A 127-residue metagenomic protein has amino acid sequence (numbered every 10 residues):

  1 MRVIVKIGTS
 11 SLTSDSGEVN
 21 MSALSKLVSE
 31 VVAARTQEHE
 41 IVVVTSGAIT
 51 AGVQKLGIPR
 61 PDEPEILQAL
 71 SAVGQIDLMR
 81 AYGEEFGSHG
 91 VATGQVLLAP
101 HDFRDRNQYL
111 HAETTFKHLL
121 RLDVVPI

Functional and structural regions predicted by a protein language model:
M1-I127: Nucleotide/pyrophosphate-binding catalytic subdomain
